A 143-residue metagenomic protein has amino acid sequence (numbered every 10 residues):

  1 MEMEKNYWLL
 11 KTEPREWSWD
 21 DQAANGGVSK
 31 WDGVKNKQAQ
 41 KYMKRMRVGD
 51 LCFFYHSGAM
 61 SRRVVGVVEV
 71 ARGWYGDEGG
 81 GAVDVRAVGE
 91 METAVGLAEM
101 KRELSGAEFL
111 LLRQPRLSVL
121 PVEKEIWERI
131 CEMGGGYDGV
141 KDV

Functional and structural regions predicted by a protein language model:
M1-V48, Y137, V143: Compositionally biased, charged N-terminal/linker segments
K11-T12, H56, A87, P121: Pocket-edge structural micro-motifs
D21, A94-M100, C131-M133: Short, charged, solvent-exposed linker or helix-capping segments at domain edges/interfaces that act as flexible hinges
Y55-R62: Short, charged beta-turn/beta-strand-edge "cap" motif at the junction between a beta-strand and an adjacent loop
R63-E125: Aromatic- and Lys/Arg-enriched surface recognition patch
K124-V143: Charged phosphate-binding loop/patch that engages nucleotide di/tri-phosphates or the phosphate backbone of nucleic
